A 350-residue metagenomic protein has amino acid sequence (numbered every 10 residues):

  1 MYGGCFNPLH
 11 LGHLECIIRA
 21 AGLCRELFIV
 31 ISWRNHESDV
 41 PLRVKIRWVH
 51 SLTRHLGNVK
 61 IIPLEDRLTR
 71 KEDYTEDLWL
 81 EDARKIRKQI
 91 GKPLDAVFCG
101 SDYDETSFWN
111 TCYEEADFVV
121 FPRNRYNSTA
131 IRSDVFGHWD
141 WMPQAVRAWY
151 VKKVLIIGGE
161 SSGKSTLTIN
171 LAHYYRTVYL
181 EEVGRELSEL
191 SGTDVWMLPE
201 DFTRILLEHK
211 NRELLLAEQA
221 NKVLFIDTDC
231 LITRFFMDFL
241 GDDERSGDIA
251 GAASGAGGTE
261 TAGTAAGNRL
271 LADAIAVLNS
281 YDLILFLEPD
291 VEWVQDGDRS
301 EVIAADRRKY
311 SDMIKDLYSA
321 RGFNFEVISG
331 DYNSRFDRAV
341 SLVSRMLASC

Functional and structural regions predicted by a protein language model:
M1-K152: Nucleotidyltransferase catalytic core that binds NTPs
L52-A83, A220-G251, E260-T264, L270: Helix-adjacent hinge/juxtasegments
I131, L240-G251, G258-N333: A glycine- and Lys/Arg-enriched "phosphate-lid" helix/loop adjacent to the NTP-binding pocket of small-molecule kinases
I156: Hydrophobic anchor at the beta1->P-loop junction of P-loop NTPases
G159: P-loop (Walker A) phosphate-binding loop of NTP-binding proteins
K164: Conserved lysine of the Walker
L167: Hydrophobic positions on the alpha1 helix immediately C-terminal to the Walker A/P-loop
H173-R212: Conserved substrate/cofactor phosphate-moiety recognition/catalytic segment in nucleotide-dependent phosphotransferases
